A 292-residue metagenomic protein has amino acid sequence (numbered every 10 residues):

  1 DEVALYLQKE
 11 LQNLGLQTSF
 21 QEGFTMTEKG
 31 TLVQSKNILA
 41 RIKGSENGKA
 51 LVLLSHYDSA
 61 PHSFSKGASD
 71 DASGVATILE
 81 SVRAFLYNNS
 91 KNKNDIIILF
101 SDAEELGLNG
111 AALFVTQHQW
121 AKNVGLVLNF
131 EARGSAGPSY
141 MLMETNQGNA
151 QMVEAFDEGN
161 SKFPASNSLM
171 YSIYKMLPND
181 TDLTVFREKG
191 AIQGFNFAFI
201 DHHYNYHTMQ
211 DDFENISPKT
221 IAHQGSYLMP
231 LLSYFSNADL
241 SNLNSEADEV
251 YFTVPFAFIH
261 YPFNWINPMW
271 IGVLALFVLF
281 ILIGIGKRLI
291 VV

Functional and structural regions predicted by a protein language model:
D1-Y261: Soluble extramembrane regions of membrane proteins in the secretory/endomembrane system
T253-V292: Core alpha-helical transmembrane segments of integral membrane proteins
